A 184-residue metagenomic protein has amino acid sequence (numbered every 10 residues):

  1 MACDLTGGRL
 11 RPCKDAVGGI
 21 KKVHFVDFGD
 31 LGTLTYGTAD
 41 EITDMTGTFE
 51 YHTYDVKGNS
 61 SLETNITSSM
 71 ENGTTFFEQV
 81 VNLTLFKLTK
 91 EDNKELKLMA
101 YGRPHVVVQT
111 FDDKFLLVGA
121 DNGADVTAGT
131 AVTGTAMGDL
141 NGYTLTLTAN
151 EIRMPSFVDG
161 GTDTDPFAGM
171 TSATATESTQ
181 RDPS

Functional and structural regions predicted by a protein language model:
A2-D4, R9-V80, A124-M137: Solvent-exposed edge beta-strands and adjacent loop segments that serve as assembly or binding interfaces
I20-D27, V81-T84, G102-T110: Short, hydrophobic/proline-enriched secondary-structure or compact coil segments at domain edges
S69-E91, D139-R153: Oligomerization/assembly interface segments of phage tail-like spikes and tubes
G73, L96-L98, V107-V108, T135-D139: A general structural signal for short secondary-structure junctions and capping/turn motifs
N82, T110-T130: Short acidic, glycine/tyrosine-flanked loop/strand segments centered on an H-E-D-like triad
K90-K97, S156-D159: Short, conserved charged micro-motifs
L96-V118: Short, acidic/charged, Gly/Pro-enriched secondary-structure junctions
G123-S184: Mixed-charge, glycine-accented linear interaction segment located at domain edges/termini
